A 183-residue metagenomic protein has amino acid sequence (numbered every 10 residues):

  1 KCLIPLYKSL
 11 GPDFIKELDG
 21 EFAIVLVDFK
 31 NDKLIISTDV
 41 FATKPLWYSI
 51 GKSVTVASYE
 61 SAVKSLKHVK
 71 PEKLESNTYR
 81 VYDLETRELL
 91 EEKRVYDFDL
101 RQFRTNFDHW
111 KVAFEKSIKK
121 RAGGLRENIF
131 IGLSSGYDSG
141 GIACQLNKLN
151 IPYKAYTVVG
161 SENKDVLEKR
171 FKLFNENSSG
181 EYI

Functional and structural regions predicted by a protein language model:
K1-I183: Cysteine-centered catalytic environments shared across enzyme families
